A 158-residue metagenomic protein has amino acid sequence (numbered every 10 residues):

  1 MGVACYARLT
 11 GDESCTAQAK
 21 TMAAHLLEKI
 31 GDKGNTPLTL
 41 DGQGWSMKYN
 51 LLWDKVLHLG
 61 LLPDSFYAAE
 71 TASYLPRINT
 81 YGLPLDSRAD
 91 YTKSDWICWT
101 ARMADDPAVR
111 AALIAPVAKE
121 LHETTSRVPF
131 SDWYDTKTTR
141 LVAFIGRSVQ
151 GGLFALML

Functional and structural regions predicted by a protein language model:
M1: A structural signal for conserved, well-ordered secondary-structure elements that form binding/interaction cores
A4-A17: Inter-helical turn/loop segments and adjacent helix faces that build the functional surface of alpha-helical bundle
S14-N50, L57-L158: Non-catalytic carbohydrate-binding regions of carbohydrate-active enzymes
